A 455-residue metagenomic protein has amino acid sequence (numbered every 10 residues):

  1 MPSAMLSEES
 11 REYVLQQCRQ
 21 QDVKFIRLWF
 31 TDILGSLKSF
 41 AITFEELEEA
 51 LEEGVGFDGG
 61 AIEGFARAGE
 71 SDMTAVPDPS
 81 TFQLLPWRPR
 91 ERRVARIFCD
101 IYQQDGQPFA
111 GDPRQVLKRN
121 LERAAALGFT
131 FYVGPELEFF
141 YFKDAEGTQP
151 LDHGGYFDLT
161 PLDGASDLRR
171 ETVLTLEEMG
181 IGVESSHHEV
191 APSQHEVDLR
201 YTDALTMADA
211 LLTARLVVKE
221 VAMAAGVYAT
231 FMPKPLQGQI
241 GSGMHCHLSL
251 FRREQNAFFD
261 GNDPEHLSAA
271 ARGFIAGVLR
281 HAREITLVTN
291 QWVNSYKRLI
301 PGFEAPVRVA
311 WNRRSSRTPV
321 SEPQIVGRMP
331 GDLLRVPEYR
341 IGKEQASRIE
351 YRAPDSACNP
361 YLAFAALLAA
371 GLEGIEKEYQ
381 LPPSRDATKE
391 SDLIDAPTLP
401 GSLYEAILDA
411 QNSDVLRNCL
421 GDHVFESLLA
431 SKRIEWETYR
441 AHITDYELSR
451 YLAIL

Functional and structural regions predicted by a protein language model:
M1-L455: Glycine-rich, acidic/polar active-site loops that bind/position phosphate-bearing ligands
